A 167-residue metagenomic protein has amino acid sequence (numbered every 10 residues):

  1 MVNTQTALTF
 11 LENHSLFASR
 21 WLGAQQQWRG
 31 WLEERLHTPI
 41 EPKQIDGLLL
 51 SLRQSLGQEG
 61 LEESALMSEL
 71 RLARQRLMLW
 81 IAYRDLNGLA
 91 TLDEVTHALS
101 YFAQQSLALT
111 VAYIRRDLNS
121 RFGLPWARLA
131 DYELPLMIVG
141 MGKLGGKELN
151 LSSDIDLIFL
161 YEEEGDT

Functional and structural regions predicted by a protein language model:
M1-T167: Non-catalytic regulatory/linker segments of enzymes
